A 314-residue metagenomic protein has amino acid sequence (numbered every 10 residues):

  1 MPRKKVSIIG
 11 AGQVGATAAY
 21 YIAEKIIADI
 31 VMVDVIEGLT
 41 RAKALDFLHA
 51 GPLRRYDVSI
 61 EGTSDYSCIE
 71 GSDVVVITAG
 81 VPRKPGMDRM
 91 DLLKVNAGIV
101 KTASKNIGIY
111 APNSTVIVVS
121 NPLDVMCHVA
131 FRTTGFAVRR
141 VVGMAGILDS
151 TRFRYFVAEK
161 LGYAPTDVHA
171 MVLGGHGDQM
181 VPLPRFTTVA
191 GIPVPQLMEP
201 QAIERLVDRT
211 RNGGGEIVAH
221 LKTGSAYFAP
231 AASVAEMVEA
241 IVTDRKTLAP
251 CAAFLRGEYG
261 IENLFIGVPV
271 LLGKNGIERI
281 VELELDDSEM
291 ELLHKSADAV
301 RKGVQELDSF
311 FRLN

Functional and structural regions predicted by a protein language model:
A11-G12: Glycine-rich Rossmann-fold phosphate-binding loop(s) that bind the pyrophosphate of adenine dinucleotide cofactors
G15-A16: N-terminal Rossmann-fold NAD(P) dinucleotide-binding loop
E24-D29, G135-A137: Conserved S-adenosyl-L-methionine
V33-S72, M87, K302-R312: Conserved N-terminal Rossmann-fold NAD(P) cofactor-binding segment
L53-S114: Rossmann-like NAD(P)-binding element
D88-R154: Rossmann-like NAD(P)(H) cofactor-binding subdomain of soluble oxidoreductases
T134-R139, D149-N314: C-terminal substrate-binding/catalytic lobe of Rossmann-fold NAD(P)-dependent dehydrogenases
